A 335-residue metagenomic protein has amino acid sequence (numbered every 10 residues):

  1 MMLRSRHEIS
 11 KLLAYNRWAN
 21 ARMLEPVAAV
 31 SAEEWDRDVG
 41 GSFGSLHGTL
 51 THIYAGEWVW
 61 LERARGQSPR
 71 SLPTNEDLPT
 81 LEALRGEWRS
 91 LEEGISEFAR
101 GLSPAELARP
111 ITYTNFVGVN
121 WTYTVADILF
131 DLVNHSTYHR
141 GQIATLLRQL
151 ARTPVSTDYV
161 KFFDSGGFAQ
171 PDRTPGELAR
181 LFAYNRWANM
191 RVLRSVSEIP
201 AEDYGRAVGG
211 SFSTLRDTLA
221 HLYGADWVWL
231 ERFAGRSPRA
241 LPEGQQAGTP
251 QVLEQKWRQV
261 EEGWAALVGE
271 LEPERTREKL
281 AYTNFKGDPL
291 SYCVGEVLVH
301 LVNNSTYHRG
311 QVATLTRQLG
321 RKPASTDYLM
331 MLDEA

Functional and structural regions predicted by a protein language model:
R6, S10-E25, A32-T74, F116-Q170 (+2 more regions): Short, contiguous alpha-helical
Q67-L107, R236-T276: Helix-adjacent hinge/juxtasegments
P104-F116, P273-F285: Carboxylate-rich helix-loop segments that flank metal/cofactor sites and access channels in metalloenzymes
R173-T174: Intrinsic disorder/low-complexity detector
